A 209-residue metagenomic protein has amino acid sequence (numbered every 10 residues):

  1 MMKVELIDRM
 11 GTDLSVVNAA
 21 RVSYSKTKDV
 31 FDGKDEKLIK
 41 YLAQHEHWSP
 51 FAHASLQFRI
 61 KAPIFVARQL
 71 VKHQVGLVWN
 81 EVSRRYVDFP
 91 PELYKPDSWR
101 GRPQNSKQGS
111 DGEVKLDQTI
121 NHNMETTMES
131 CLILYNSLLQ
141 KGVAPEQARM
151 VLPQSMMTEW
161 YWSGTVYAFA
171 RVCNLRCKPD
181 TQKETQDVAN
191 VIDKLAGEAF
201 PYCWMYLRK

Functional and structural regions predicted by a protein language model:
M1-K209: Family-specific signature for flavin-dependent thymidylate synthase
